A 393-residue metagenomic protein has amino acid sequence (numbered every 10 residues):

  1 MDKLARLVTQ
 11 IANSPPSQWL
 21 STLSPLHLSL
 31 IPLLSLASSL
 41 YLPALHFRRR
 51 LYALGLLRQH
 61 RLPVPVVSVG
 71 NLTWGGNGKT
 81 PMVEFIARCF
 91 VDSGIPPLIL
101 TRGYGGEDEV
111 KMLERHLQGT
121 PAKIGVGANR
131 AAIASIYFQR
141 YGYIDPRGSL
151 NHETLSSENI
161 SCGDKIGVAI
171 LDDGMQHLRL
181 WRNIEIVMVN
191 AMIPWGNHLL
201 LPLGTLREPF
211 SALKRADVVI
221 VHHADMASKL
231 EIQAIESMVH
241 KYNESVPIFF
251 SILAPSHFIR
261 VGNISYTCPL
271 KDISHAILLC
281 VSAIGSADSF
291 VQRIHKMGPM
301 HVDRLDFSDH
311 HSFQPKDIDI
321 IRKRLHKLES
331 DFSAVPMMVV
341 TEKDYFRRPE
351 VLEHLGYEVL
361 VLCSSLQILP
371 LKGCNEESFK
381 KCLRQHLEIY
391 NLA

Functional and structural regions predicted by a protein language model:
M1-L26, P194-V335, I389-A393: C-terminal accessory "lid"/substrate-recognition subdomains
K3-P65, C374, H386-N391: A transmembrane-helix-recognition feature enriched in membrane-embedded lipid enzymes and envelope glyco-/phospholipid
L40, T80, L113, D172 (+4 more regions): Residue-level signal for inorganic ion chemistry
R49-G105, D225-M226, A393: Walker A (P-loop) phosphate-binding motif
D92, R115-T120, I294-V302: Short helix-loop-beta junction
R102-F250: Phosphate/Mg2+-binding loops and adjacent switch elements in nucleotide/diphosphate-handling enzyme cores
A254-S256, S308-S312, L355-I389: Short, flexible loop segments at boundaries between secondary-structure elements
V335-K343: Acidic beta-strand-to-loop metal/phosphate-binding motif
